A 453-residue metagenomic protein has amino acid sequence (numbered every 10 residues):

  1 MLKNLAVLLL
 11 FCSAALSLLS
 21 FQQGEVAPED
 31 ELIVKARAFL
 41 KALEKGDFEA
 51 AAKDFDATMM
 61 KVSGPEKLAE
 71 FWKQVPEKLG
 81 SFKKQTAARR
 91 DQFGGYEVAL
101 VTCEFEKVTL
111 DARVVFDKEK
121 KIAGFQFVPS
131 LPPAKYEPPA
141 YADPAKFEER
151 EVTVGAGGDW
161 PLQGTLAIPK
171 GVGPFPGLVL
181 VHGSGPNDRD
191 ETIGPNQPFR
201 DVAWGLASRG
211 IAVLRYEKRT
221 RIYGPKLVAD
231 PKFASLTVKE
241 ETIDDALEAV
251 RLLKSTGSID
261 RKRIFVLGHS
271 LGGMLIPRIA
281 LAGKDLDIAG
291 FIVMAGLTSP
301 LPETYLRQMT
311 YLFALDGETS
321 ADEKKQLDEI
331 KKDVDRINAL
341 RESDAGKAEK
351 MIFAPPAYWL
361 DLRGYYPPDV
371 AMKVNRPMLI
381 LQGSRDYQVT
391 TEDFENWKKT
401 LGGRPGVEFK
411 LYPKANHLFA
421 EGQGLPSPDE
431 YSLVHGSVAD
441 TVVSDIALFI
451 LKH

Functional and structural regions predicted by a protein language model:
V34, K45, E49-G94: Short solvent-exposed beta->alpha transition segments
P132-G173: N-terminal cap/lid segment of alpha/beta-hydrolase-fold proteins
V181-E241, T310-F313, E421-S432: Cap/lid segment of the alpha/beta-hydrolase catalytic domain
Y223, L286-K373: Accessory cap/linker subdomain of secreted extracellular hydrolases
A234-T256: Alpha/beta-hydrolase active-site loop
E248-L312: Primarily recognizes the serine-hydrolase "nucleophile elbow" in alpha/beta-hydrolase and SGNH/GDSL folds
V374, I380-Q382: Short beta-strand/loop motif that positions the catalytic acidic residue of the alpha/beta-hydrolase fold
A415-L418, G424-H453: Catalytic active-site module of serine/aspartate enzymes centered on a nucleophile-bearing elbow/loop
